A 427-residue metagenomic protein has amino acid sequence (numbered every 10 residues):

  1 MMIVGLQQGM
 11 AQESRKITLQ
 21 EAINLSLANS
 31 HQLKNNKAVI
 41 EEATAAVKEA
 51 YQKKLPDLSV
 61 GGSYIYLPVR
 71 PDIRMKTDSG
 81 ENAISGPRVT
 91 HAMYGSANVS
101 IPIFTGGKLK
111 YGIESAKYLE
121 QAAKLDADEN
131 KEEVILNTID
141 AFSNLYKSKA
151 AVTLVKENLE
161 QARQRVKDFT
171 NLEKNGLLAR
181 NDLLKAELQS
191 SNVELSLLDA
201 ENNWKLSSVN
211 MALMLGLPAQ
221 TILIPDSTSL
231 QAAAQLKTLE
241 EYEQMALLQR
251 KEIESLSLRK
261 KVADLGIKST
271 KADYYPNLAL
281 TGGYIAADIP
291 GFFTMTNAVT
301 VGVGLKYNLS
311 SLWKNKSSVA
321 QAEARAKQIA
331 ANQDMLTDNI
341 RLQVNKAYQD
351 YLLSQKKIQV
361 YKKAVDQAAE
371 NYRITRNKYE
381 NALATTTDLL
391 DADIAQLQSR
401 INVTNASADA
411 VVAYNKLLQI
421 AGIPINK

Functional and structural regions predicted by a protein language model:
M2-M10: C-terminal segment of classical bacterial N-terminal signal peptides
M10-V69, A219-R259, I425: Bacterial Sec-pathway N-terminal export signals of envelope proteins
Q12-R15, G61-N98, P225-L236, K268 (+2 more regions): Small/polar, glycine/serine/threonine/aspartate-rich low-complexity segments that form flexible
I17, E21, A45, E133-M245 (+4 more regions): Periplasmic alpha-helical coiled-coil/stalk elements that build and connect Gram-negative outer-membrane
K34-A38, Y51-Q52, V89, I103-K131 (+8 more regions): Sec/SRP-type N-terminal targeting helices
N36, L58-G62, A97-V99, L256 (+2 more regions): Membrane-embedded beta-strand positions of outer-membrane beta-barrel proteins
N192-L217, V365-I423: Short segments within alpha-helical structural elements
